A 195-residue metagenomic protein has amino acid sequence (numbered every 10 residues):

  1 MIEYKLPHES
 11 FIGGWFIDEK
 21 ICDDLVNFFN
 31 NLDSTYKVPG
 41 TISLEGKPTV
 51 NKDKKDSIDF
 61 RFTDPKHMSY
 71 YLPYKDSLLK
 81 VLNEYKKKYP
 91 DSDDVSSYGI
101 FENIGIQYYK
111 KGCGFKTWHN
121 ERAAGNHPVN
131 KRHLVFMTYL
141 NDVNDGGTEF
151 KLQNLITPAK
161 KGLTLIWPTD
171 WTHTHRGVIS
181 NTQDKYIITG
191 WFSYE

Functional and structural regions predicted by a protein language model:
M1-N103: Non-heme Fe(II)/2-oxoglutarate
G13, W118, L134-F136, I188: Hydrophobic residues positioned within well-ordered beta-strands of beta-sheet architectures
T35-Y36, F115-K116, V143-E149: Substrate-binding/catalytic groove segments of enzymes that remodel or degrade extracellular structural polymers
E102, G114-K116, R132, H173: Short beta-strand or tight-loop elements that sit immediately N-terminal to catalytic metal-binding acidic residues
I106-K111, G125-N144, F192: Short, conserved beta-strand element in jelly-roll/cupin
F115-A123: Histidine-centered catalytic micro-motifs
N130-R132, V143-E195: Catalytic core of Fe(II)/2-oxoglutarate
